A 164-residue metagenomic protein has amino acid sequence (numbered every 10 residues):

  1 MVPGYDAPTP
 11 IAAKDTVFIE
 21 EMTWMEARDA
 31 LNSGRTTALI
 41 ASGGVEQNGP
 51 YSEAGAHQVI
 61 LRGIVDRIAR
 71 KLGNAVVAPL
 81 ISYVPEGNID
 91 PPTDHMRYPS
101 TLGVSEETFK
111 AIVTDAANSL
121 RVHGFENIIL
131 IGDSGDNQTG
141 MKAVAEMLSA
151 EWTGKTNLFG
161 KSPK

Functional and structural regions predicted by a protein language model:
M1, Y5, F18-E20, Y83 (+1 more regions): Active-site histidine-anchored catalytic micro-motif
M1-G49, E53: Active-site and ligand/interface coordination hotspots across diverse enzymes and nucleic-acid-associated assemblies
P3, G55, V76-P79: Extended amphipathic ligand-handling, pore-lining, and cofactor/metal-binding catalytic surfaces
G34-T37, G73-V76, G124-N127: Loop/turn elements at helix/coil->beta-strand transitions in domains of secreted/extracellular proteins
I40-A41, V77-L80, I128-I131: Short beta-strand segments at enzyme active-site cores
Y51-Q58, D90-H95: Glycine-rich loop at the start of a catalytic domain that most often binds anionic cofactors/ligands
H57-A69: Short catalytic helix/loop segments, enriched in acidic residues and glycine and frequently bearing histidine
I68-A69, G73-V84: Glycine-rich, aromatic-flanked loop segments that form ligand/cofactor-binding clefts across common enzyme folds
